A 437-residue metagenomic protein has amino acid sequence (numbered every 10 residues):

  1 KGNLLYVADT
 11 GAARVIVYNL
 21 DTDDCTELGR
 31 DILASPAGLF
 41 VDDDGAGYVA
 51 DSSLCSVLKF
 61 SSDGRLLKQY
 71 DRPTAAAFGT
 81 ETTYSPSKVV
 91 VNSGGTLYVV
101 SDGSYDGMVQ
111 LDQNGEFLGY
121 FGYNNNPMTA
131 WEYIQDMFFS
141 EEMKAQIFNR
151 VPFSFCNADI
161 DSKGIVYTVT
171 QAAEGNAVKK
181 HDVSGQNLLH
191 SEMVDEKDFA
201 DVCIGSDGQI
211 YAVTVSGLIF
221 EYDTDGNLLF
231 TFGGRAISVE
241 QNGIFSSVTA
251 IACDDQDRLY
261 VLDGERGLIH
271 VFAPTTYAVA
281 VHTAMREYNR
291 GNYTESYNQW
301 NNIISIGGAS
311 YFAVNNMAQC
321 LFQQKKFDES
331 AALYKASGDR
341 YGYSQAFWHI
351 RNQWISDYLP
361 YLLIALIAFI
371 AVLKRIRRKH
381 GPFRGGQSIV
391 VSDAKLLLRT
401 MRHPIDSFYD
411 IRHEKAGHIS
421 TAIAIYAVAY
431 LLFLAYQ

Functional and structural regions predicted by a protein language model:
K1-N298, N302-N316, C320-L321: Eukaryotic scaffold repeat domains enriched in small/polar residues
V281-H282, F312-N316, A332, Q345-R351: Alpha-solenoid helical repeat scaffolds
F322-S344: TPR/TPR-like (Sel1-like) alpha-helical repeat modules
A346-I364: Juxtamembrane/start-of-transmembrane alpha-helix segments at the extracytoplasmic/lumenal side of membrane anchors
P360-L363, G417-A427: Hydrophobic alpha-helical transmembrane segments
L366-K379: Alpha-helical transmembrane segments
I376-R377, A429-Q437: Juxtamembrane "helix exit" motif at the C-terminal ends of alpha-helical transmembrane segments in multi-pass membrane
G381-I423: N-terminal juxtamembrane cytosolic/stromal segments of multi-pass membrane proteins
